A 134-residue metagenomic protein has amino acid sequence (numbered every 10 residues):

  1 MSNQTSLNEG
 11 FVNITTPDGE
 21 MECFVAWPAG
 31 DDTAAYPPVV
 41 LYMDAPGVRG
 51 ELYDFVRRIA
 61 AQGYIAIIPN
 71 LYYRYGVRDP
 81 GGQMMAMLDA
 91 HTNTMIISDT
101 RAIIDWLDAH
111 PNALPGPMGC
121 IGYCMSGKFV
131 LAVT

Functional and structural regions predicted by a protein language model:
M1-T134: N-terminal cap/leader regions of alpha/beta-hydrolase-fold enzymes, predominantly small-molecule hydrolases
